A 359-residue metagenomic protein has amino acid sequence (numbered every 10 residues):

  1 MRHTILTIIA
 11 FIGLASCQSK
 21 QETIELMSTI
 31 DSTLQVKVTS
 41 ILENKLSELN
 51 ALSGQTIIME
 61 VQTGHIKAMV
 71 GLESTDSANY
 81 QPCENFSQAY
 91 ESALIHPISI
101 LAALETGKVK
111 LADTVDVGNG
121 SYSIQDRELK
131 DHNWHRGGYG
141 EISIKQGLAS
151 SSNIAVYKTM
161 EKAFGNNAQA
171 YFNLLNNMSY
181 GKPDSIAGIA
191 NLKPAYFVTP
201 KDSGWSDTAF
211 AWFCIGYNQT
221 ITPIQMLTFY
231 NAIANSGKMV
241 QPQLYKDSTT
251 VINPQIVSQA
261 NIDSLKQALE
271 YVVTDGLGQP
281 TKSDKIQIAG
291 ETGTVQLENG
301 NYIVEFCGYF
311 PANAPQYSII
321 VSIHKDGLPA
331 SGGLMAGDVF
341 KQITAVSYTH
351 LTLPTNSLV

Functional and structural regions predicted by a protein language model:
M1-T4: Positively charged n-region of N-terminal signal peptides that target proteins for export
A15-S16: C-terminal motif of bacterial Sec signal peptides marking the signal peptidase cleavage site
E25, I30-L34, L52-A89, L101-K325: Beta-lactam-recognizing serine transpeptidase/beta-lactamase-like catalytic domain environment
T39-E48: Short, basic/aromatic recognition patches
K325-A336: A short acidic/glycine-rich loop-to-helix N-cap element
T349-T355: Conserved small/polar residues in nucleotide/adenosyl-binding loops
